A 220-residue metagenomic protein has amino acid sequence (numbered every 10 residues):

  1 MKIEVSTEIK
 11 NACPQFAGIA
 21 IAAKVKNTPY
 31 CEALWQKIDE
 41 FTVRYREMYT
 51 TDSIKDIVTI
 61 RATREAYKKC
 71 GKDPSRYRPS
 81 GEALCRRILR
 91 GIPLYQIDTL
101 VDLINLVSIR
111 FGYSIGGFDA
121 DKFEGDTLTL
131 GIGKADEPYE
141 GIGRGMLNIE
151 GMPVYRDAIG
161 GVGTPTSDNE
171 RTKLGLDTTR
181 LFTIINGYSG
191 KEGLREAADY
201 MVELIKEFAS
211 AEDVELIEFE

Functional and structural regions predicted by a protein language model:
M1-E220: Charge-biased, low-complexity intrinsically disordered regions
